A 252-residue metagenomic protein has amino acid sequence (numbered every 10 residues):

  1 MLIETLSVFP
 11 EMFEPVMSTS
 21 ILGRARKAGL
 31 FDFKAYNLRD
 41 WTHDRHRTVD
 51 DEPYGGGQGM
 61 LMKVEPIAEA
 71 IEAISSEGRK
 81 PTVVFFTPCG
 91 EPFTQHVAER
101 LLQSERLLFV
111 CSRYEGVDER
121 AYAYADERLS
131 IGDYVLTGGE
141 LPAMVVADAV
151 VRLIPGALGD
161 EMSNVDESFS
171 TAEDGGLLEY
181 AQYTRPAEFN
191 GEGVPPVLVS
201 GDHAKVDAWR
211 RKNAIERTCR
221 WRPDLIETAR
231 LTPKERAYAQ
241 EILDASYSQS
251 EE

Functional and structural regions predicted by a protein language model:
M1, G176-L177, Q182-E252: SAM-dependent methyltransferases
M1-I74, V199, A204-E227: N-terminal nucleotide/polyanion-binding subdomain common to many enzyme families
E4-L6, K34-Y36, T82-V84, L107-L108 (+1 more regions): Hydrophobic/aromatic beta-strand patches that form the interior of the parallel beta-sheet core in alpha/beta enzyme
L38-W41, R113-V117: Short glycine-enriched loops at secondary-structure junctions
V49, Y54, F93, L101 (+5 more regions): Short clusters of hydrophobic/aromatic residues that line enzyme substrate/ligand-binding pockets
Q58-L61, P92, Y114, D118 (+5 more regions): Gly/Ser/Thr-rich beta-alpha loop segments that engage phosphate groups in nucleotides
L61-C111, D118, P155-G156: S-adenosyl-L-methionine/SAH cofactor-binding core of RNA-modifying enzymes
V117, A121-A172, L178: Structured adenosyl-cofactor binding patch, chiefly the S-adenosyl-L-methionine
